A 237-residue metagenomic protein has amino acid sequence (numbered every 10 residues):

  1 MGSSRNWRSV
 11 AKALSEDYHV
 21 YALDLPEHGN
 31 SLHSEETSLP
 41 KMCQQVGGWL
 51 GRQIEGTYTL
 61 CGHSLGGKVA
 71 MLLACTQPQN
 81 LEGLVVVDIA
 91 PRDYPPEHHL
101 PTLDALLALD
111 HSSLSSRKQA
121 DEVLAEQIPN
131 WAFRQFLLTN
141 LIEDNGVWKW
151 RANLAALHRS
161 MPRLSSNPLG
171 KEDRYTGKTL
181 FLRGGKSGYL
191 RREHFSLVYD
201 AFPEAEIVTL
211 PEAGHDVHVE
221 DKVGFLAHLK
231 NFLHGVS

Functional and structural regions predicted by a protein language model:
M1-L32: Conserved HGGG/HGGXW glycine-rich cap/lid loop of the alpha/beta-hydrolase fold
K41-Y58: Conserved acidic catalytic loop of the alpha/beta-hydrolase fold
L60-G62, V87: Short beta-strand immediately N-terminal to the catalytic nucleophile in serine-hydrolase-like folds
G62-G66, A70: Gly/Ala-rich beta-loop-alpha elbow adjacent to hydrolase catalytic centers
M71-C75, E82-L114: Flexible "cap/lid" loop of the alpha/beta hydrolase fold
E97, S112-N167: Conserved alpha/beta-hydrolase catalytic His-Asp/Glu region
G146-A201, E206-T209: Conserved serine/cysteine hydrolase catalytic core
A205-S237: Catalytic active-site module of serine/aspartate enzymes centered on a nucleophile-bearing elbow/loop
